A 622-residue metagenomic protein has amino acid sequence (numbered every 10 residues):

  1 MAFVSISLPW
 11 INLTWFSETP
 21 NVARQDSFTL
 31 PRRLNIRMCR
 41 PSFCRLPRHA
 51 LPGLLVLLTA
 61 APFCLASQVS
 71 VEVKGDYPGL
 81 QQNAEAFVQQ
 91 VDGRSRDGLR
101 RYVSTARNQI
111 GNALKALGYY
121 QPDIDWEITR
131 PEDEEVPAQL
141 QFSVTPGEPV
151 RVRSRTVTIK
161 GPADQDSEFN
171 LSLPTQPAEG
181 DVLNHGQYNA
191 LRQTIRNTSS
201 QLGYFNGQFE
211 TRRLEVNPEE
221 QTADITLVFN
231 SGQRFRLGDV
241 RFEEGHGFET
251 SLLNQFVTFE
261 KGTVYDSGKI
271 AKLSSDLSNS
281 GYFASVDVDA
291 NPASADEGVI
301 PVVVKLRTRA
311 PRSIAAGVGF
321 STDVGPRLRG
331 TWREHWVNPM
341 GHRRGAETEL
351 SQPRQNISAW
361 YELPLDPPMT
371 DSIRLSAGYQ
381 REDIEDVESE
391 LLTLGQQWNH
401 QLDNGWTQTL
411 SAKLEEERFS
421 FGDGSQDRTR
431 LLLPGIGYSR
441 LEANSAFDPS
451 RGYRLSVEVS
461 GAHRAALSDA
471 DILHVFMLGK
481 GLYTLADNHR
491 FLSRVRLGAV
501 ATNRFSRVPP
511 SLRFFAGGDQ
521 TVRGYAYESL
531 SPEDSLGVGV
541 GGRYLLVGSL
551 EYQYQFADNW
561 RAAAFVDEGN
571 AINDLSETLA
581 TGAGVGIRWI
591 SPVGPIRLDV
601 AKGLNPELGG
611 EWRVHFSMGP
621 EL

Functional and structural regions predicted by a protein language model:
L8, P31-L54: Bacterial N-terminal signal peptides that target proteins for export
A61-P62: N-terminal signal peptide c-region/cleavage motif recognized by signal peptidases
A66-G79, Q89-T322, T331, G345-L363 (+2 more regions): Periplasmic polypeptide-binding modules associated with outer-membrane biogenesis and secretion
D164-S167, D266-S456, L473, Y483 (+4 more regions): Gram-negative/organellar outer-membrane beta-barrel architecture
I300, N488-F565: Extracytoplasmic gating/loop element in the C-terminal half of outer-membrane beta-barrel translocons and assembly
R374-A377, Q396, R454-H463, A470-N503: Transmembrane beta-barrel strand/turn architecture of Gram-negative outer membrane proteins
S420-G424, D469, N503-R513, S576-L579: Outer-membrane beta-barrel and related beta-rich outer-membrane complex signature in Gram-negative bacteria
